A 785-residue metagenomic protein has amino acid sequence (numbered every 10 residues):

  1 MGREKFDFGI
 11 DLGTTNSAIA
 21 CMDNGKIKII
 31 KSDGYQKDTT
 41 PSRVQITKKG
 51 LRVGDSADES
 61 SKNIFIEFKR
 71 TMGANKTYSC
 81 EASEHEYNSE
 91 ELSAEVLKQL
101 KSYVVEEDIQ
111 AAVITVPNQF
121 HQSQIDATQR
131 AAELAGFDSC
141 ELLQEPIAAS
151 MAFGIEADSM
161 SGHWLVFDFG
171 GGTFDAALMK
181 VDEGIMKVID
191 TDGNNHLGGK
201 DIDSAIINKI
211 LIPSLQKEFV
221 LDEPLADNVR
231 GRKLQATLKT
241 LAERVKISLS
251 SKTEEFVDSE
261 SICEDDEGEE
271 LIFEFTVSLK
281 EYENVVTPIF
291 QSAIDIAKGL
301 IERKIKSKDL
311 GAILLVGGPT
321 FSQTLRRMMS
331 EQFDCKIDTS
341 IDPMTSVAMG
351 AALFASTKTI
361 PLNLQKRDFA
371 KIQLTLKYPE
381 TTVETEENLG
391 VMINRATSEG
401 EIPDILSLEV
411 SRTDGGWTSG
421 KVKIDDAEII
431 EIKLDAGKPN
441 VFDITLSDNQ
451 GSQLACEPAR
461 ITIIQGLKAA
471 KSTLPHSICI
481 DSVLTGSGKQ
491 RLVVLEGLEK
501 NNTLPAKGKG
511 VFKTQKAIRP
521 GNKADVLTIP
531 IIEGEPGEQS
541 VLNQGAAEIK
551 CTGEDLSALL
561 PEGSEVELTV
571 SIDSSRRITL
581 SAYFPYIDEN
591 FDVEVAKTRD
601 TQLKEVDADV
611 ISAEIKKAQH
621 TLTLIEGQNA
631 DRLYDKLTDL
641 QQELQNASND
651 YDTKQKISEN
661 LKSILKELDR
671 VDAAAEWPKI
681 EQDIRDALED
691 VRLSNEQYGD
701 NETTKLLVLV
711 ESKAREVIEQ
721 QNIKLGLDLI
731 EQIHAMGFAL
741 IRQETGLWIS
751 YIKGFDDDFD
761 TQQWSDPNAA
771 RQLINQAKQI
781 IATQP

Functional and structural regions predicted by a protein language model:
M1-K5, E141-F167, M349-R367, T375-Y378: Conserved phosphate-binding catalytic cores of ATP/NTP-utilizing and phosphoryl-transfer enzymes
G2-I29, A157-I189, A242, L315 (+3 more regions): Gly/Thr-rich phosphate-binding beta-strand-loop-beta motif of the actin/hexokinase/Hsp70
N16, M22-Q144, D190, G198-D258 (+4 more regions): Phosphate-binding loop and its immediate beta->loop->alpha context in nucleotide/phosphate-handling enzymes
I27-I30, K187-H196, E223-R230, Q332-T339 (+3 more regions): Short beta-alpha connecting loops at secondary-structure transitions that line or flank enzyme active sites
I29-Y35, E156-I212, S411-I424, N440 (+3 more regions): Glycine-rich phosphate-binding loop of actin/hexokinase-like ATP-binding domains
T40, D138, D266-L279, E283 (+5 more regions): Acidic low-complexity intrinsically disordered segments
M72, E81-S83, P117, L197-F333 (+7 more regions): Gly/charged contiguous loops adjacent to phosphate- or pyrophosphate-bearing nucleotide/cofactor binding elements
G136-Q144, A148, R326-A352, S356: Conserved phosphate-binding/catalytic loops in two-lobed NTP-binding clefts
